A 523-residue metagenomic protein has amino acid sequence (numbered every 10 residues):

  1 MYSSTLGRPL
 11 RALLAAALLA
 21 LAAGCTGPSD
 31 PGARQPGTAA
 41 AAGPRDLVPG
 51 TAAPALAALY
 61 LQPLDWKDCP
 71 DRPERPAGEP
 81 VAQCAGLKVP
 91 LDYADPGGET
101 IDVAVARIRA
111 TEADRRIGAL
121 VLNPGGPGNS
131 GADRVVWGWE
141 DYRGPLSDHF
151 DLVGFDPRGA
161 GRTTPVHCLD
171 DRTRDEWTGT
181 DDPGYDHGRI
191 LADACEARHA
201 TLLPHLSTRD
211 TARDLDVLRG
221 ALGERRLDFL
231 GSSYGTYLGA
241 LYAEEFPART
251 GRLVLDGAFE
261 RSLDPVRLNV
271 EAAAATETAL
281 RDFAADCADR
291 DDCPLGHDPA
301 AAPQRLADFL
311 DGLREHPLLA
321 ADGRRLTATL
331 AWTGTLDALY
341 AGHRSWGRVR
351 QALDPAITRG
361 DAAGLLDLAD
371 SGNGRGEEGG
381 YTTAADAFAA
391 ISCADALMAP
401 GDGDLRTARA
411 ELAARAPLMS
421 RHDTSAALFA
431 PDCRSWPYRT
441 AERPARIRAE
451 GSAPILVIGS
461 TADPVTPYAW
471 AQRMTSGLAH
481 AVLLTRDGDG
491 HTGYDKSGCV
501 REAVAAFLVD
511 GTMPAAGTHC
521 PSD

Functional and structural regions predicted by a protein language model:
M1-D30, L87, L215: Secretory targeting and sorting signals
Y2, C25-P28, G32-R34, L56-L64 (+2 more regions): An N-terminal domain-start capping segment
L6-G7, T383, D404: Intrinsically disordered, low-complexity serine/threonine-rich segments
P9-A12, Q35-P36, D46, P76: Positively charged, low-complexity intrinsically disordered regions
A15-A23, R281, A331-W332, W470: Hydrophobic alpha-helical membrane segments, chiefly transmembrane helices and signal peptide h-regions, characterized
A22-T51, A58: C-terminal region of N-terminal signal peptides and the immediate post-cleavage residues of exported proteins
G43-L330, A390, A396-D523: Gly/Pro-rich cap/lid or specificity-loop segments adjacent to the active site
D286-S392: Alpha/beta-hydrolase-fold enzymes
